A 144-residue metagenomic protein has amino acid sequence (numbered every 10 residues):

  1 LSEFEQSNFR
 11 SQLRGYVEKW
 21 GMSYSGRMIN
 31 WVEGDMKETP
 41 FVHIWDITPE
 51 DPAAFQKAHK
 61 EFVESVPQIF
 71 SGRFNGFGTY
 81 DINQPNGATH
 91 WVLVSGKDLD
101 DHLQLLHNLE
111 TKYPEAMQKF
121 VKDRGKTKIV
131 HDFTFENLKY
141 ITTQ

Functional and structural regions predicted by a protein language model:
L1-Q144: Short S/T/G/P-rich N-terminal loop/turn motif that feeds into the first structured element of a domain
